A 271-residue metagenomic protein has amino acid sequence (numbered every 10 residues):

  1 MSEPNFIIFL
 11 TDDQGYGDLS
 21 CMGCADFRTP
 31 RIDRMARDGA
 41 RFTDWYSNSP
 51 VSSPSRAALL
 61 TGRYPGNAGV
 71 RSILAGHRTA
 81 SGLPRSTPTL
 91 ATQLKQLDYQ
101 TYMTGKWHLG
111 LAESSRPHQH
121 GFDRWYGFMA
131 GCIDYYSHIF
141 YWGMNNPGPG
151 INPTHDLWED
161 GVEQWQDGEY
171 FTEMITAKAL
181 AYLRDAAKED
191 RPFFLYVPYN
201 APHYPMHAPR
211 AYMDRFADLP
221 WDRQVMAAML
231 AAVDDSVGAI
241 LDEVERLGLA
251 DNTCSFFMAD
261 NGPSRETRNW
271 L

Functional and structural regions predicted by a protein language model:
M1-L271: Formylglycine-dependent sulfatase
